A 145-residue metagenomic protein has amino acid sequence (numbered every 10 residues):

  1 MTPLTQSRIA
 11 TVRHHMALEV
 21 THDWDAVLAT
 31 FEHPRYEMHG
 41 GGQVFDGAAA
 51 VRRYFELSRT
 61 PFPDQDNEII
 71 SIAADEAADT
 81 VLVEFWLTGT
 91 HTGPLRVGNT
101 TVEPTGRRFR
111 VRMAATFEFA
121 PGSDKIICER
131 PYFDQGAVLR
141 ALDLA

Functional and structural regions predicted by a protein language model:
M1-A145: C-terminal and inter-domain tail/linker signature
